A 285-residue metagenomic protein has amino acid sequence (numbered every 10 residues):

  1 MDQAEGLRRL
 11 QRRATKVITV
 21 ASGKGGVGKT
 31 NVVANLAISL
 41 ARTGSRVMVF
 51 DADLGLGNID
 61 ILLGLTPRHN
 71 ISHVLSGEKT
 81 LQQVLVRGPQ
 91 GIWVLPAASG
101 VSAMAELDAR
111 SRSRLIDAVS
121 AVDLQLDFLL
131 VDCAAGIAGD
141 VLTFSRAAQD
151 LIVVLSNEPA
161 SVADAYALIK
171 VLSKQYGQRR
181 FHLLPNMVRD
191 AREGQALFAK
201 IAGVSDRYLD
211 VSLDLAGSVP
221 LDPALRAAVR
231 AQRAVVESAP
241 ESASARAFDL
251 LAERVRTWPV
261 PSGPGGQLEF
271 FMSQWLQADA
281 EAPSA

Functional and structural regions predicted by a protein language model:
M1-V17, P261-A285: Acidic-aromatic/histidine active-site loop/patch
M1-V27, N31, I38-A41, S45 (+1 more regions): Extreme N-terminal, non-catalytic leader segments that precede Walker-type/kinase nucleotide-binding cores
S22, A52-L124, A224-A234: P-loop/Walker-type NTP enzyme "switch/lid" segment
V47-D51: Short beta-strand "acidic-cap" motif of Rossmann-like dinucleotide-binding folds
F128, C133-P223, A227: Conserved catalytic-core segment of NTP-binding enzymes
V229-A247: C-terminal boundary of histidine-terminating zinc-finger modules
A243-P259: Extended, charge-rich low-complexity interaction segments
